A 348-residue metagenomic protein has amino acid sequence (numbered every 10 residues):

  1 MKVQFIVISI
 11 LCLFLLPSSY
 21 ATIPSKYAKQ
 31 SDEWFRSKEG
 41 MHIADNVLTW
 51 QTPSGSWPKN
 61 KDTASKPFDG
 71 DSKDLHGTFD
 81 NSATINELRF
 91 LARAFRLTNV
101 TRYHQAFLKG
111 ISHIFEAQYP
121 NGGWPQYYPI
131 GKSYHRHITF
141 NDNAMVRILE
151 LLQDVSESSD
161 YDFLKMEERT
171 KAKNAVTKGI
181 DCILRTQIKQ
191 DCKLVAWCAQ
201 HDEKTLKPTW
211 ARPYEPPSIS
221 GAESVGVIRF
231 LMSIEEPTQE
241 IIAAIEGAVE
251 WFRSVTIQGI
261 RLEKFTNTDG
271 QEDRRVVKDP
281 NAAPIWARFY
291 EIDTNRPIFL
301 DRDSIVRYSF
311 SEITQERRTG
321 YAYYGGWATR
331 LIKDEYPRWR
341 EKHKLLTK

Functional and structural regions predicted by a protein language model:
M1-V7: Bacterial N-terminal signal peptides that target proteins for export
V7-L16: Bacterial N-terminal signal peptides
T22-I43, D154-K178, K204-A211, E215 (+1 more regions): Terminal, non-catalytic domain-edge segments
M41-F90: N-terminal carbohydrate-binding/catalytic regions of secreted carbohydrate-active enzymes
H42-S56, A106-G123, K173-C192, A244-R261: Long, well-ordered core segments of solenoidal/helical folds
K59-F79, E116, P120-F140, Y161 (+2 more regions): A cross-kingdom feature marking solvent-exposed beta-strand/loop segments within repeated, beta-rich binding/scaffold
L75-V100, A106, G110-H113: Long, hydrophobic/aromatic-enriched structural stretches that serve as scaffold segments
H104, I111, F115, K132-Q187 (+1 more regions): Eukaryote-skewed repeat-based solenoidal scaffolds used as protein-protein interaction platforms, primarily
